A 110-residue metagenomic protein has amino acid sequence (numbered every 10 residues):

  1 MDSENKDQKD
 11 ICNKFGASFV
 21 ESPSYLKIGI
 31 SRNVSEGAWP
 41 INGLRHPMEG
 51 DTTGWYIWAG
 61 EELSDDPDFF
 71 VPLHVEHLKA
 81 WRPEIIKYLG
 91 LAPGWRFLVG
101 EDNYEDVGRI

Functional and structural regions predicted by a protein language model:
M1-V20: Charged, alpha-helical interface segments at or near domain boundaries
Q8-C12, Y25, P67, V71 (+2 more regions): Generic, low-specificity signal for short hydrophobic/alpha-helical stretches with a mild N-terminal bias, encompassing
F15-S64, H74-V75: Short helix/strand-capping turn motifs
L63-F69, G100: Charge-biased low-complexity segments
P72-I110: Short, compact, well-ordered microdomains
